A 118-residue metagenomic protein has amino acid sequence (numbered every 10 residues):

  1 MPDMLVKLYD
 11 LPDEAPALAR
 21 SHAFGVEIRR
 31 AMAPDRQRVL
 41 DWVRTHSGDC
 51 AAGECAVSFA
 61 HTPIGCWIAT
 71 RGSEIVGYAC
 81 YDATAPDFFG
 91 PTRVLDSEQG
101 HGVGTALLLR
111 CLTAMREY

Functional and structural regions predicted by a protein language model:
M1-H22: Acyl-donor-binding surface of acyltransferase catalytic domains
F24-E27, G90: Short amphipathic alpha-helical segments
V26-R38: A short beta-loop-alpha structural element at the N-terminal edge of CoA-dependent acyl/N-acetyltransferase catalytic
Q37, D41, G72, L109 (+1 more regions): Replace "anionic and nucleotidyl ligands
R44-L95: A conserved beta-strand-loop-helix scaffold within acyl/acetyltransferase catalytic domains
V94, G100-T113: Conserved acetyl-CoA-binding loop-helix of GNAT-fold acetyltransferases
M115-Y118: Conserved GNAT acetyl-CoA-binding A-motif
